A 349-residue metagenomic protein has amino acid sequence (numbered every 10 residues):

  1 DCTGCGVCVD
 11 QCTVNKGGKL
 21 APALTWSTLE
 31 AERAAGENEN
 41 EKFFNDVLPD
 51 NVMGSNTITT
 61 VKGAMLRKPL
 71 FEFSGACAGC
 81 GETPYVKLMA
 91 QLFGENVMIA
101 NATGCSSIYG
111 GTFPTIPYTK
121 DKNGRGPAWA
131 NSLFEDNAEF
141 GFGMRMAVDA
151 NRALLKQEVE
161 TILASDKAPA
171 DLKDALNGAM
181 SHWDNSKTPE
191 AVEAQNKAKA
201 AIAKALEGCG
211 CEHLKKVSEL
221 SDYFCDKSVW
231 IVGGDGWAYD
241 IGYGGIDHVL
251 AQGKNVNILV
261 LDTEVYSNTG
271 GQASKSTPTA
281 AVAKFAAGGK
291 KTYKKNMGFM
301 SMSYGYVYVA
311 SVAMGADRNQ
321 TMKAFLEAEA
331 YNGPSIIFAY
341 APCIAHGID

Functional and structural regions predicted by a protein language model:
D1-E32, N56, T60, P84 (+2 more regions): Iron-sulfur cluster-binding cysteine motifs and their immediate structural context in ferredoxin-like electron-transfer
D1-G4, L24-A34, V61-S74, V217-S218 (+2 more regions): Ferredoxin-like iron-sulfur electron-transfer modules
V9-Q11, A21-L24, E95-A100, C105-I108 (+4 more regions): Beta-sheet entry/capping signal
C12, G63-L66, F71-T103, S107-P114: N-terminal amphipathic, basic-rich helices that act as targeting or association modules
C12, L48-K62, C209-Y223, V265-S267 (+1 more regions): Structured alpha-helical segments in the cores of large, soluble enzyme domains
E37-N56, P117-A128, A273-K295: Acidic, Ser/Thr-rich peripheral helices and adjacent loops at domain boundaries
F134-E212: N-terminal leader/propeptide and maturation segments of large enzyme subunits in energy/redox metabolism and hydrolases
C225-I231, D240-N255, L261-D349: Glycine-rich ThDP/TPP pyrophosphate-binding loop and its adjacent helix/strand module within ThDP-dependent enzymes
